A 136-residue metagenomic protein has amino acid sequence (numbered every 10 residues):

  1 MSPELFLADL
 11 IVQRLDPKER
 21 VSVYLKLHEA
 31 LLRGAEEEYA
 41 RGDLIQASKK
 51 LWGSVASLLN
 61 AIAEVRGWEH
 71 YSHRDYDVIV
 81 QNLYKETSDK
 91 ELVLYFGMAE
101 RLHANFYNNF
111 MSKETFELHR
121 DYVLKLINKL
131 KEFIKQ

Functional and structural regions predicted by a protein language model:
M1-V12: Short amphipathic alpha-helical segments
A47-S48, S54: Solenoid-repeat scaffolds in large eukaryotic assemblies
A63-Q136: Long, charged low-complexity segments
